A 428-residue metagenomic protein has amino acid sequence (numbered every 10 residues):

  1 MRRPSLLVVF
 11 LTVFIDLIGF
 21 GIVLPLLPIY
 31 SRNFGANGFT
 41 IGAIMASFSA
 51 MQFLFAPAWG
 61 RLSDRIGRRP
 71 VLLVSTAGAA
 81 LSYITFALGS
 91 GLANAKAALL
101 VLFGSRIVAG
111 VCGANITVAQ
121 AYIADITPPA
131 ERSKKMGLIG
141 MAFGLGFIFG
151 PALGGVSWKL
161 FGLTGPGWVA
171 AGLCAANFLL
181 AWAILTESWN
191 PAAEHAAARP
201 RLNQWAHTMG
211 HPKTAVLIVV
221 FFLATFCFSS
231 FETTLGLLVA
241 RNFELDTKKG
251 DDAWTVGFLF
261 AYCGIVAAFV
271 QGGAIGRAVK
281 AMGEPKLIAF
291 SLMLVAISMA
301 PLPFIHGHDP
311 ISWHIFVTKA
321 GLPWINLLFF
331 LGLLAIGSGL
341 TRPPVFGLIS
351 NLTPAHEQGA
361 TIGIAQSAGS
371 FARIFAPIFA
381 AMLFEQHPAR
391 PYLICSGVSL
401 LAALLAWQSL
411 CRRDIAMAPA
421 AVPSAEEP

Functional and structural regions predicted by a protein language model:
M1-R3, T186-V219, S424-P428: Juxtamembrane intracellular "pre-TM" segments in multi-pass secondary transporters
F14, S82, K96-A114, H314-L340: Hydrophobic core of transmembrane alpha-helices in multi-pass small-molecule transporters, especially MFS/SLC-type
P25-F39, T233-T255: Short amphipathic helix-loop junctions that connect adjacent transmembrane helices in Major Facilitator Superfamily/SLC
A43-G60, A261-Q271: Central cavity-lining transmembrane alpha-helices of secondary-active solute carriers, predominantly the Major
F53-N94: Conserved MFS/SLC helix-loop-helix module at the cytosolic interface between two early adjacent transmembrane helices
A56-G67, F269-E284, F384: Helix-to-loop junctions at the C-terminal end of transmembrane segments in multipass secondary transporters
A77-A95, M293-K319: C-terminal ends and interior cores of transmembrane alpha-helices in multi-pass membrane transporters/permeases
F103-G144: Cytoplasmic helix-loop-helix junction between adjacent transmembrane helices in 12-TM secondary transporters
